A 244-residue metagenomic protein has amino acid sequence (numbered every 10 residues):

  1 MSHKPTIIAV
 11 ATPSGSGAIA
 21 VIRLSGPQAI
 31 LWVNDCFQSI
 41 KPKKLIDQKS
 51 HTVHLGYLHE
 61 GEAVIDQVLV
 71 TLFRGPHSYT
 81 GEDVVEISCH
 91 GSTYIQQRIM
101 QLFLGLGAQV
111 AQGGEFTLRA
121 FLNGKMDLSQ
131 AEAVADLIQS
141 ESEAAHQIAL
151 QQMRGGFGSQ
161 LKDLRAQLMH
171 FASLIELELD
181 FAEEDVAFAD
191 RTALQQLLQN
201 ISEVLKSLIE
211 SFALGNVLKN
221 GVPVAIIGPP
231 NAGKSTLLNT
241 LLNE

Functional and structural regions predicted by a protein language model:
M1-Q147, Q151, G155: A glycine-rich (often HGG/GG-containing) alpha/beta subdomain
K4, K125-V204, L208: Long, non-coiled-coil amphipathic alpha-helical linker/lever segments that couple catalytic cores to other domains
S16, A20-S25, C36-S39, L174-E244: Conserved G1/Walker A P-loop phosphate-binding module
